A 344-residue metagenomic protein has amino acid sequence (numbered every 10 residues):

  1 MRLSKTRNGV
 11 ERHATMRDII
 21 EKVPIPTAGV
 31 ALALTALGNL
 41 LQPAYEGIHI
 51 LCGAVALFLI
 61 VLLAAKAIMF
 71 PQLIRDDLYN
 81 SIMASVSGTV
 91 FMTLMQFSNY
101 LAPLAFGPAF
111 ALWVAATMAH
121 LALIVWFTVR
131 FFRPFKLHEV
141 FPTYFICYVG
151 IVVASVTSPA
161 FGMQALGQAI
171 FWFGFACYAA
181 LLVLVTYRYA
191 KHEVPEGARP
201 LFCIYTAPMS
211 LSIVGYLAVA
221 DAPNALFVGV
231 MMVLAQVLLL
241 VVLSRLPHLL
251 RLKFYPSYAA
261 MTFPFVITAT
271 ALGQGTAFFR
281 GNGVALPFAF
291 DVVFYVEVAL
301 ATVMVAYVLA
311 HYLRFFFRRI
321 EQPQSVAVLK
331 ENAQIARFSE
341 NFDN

Functional and structural regions predicted by a protein language model:
L3, G9-A65, M69: N-terminal signal-anchor module of multipass membrane proteins
E11-A36, P71-Q96, W113, V129-V156 (+5 more regions): Juxtamembrane helix-loop boundaries in multi-pass membrane proteins
N39-G47, N99-F110, V156-Q168, Y216-F227 (+1 more regions): Helix-coil boundary and interhelical linker segments in multi-pass alpha-helical membrane proteins
L41-V114: Membrane helical hairpin/interfacial module
I48-V61, F106-L121, A165-Y178, L226-V237 (+1 more regions): Structural signature of hydrophobic alpha-helical transmembrane segments
L123-F127, V156-T157, A180-Y189, L211-A218 (+1 more regions): Alpha-helical transmembrane segments in multipass membrane proteins, preferentially the mid-helix core
Y148-A190: Loop-centered beta-sheet repeat module
F175-M231: Aromatic-anchored, glycine/proline-accented short structural segments that stabilize local strand-turns or short
